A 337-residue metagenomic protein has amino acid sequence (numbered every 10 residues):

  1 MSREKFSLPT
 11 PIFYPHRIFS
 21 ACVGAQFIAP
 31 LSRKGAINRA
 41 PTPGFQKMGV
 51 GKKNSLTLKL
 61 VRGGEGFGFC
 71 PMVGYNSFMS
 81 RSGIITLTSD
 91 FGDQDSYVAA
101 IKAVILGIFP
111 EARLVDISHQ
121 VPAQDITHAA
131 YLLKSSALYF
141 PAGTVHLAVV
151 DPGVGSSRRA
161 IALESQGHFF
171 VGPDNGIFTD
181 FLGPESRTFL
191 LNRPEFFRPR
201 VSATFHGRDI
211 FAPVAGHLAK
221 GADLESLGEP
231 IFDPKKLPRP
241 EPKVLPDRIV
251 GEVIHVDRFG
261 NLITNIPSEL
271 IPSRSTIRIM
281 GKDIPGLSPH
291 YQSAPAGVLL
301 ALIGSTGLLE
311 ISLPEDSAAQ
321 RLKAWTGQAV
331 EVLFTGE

Functional and structural regions predicted by a protein language model:
K5, I18, K34, K47-M48 (+1 more regions): Polybasic, lysine-rich low-complexity intrinsically disordered segments
F6-L8, Y14, A29-L31, R39-G44 (+2 more regions): Short, low-complexity intrinsically disordered segments enriched in A/P/G/S/L with frequent Arg, especially at protein
S82-Q120: N-terminal glycine-rich anion-binding loop in soluble enzyme alpha/beta folds
I84, I108-L114, D125-Y131, F140-G143 (+2 more regions): Active-site histidine-anchored catalytic micro-motif
I108-E111, S136-F140, P184, H217-E225 (+1 more regions): Change "in soluble alpha/beta enzymes" to "in soluble alpha/beta proteins
R198-N265, L270: Anionic-ligand-binding alpha/beta catalytic cores of soluble enzymes and soluble regulatory domains that recognize
I263-K323: A conserved acidic, glycine/proline-rich C-terminal tail/linker
